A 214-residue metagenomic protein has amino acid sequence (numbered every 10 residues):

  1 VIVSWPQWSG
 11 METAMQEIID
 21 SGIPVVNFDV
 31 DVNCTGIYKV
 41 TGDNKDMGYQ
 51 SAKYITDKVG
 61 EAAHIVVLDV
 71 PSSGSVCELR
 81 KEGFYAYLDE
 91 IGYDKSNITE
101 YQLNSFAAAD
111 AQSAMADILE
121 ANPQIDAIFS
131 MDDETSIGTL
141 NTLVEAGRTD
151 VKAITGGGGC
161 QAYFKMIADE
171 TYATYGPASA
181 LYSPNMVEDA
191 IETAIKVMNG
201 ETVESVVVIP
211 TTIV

Functional and structural regions predicted by a protein language model:
V1-V214: A residue-level marker of the well-folded mature domains of exported/periplasmic proteins
